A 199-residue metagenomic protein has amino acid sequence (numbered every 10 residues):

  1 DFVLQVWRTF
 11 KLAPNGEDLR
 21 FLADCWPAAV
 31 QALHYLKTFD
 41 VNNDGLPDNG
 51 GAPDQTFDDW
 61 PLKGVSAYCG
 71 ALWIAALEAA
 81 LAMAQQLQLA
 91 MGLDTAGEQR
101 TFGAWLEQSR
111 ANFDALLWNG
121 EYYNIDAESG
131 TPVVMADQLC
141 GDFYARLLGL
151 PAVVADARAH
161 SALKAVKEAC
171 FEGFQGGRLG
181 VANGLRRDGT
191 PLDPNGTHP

Functional and structural regions predicted by a protein language model:
D1-L46, G64-A84, Q138-G141, A145 (+2 more regions): Aromatic-rich carbohydrate-recognition surfaces in CAZymes
P27, A71, A75-A82, L89-A96 (+3 more regions): Active-site core of glycosidic bond-cleaving carbohydrate-active enzymes
T38-P61, D114-G130, E172-P191: Glycine- and aromatic-rich loop/turn segments at beta-sheet edges
W105-A115: Active-site region of glycoside hydrolase catalytic domains
